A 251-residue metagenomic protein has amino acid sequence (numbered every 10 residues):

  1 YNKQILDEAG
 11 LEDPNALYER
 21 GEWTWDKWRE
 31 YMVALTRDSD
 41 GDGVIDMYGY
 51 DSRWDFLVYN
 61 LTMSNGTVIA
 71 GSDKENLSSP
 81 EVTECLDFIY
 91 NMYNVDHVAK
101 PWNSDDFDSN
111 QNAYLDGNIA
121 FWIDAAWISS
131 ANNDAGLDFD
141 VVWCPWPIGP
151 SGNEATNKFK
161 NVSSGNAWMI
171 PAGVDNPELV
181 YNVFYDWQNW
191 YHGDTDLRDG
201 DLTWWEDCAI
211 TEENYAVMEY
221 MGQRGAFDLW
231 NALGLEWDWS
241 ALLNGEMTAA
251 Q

Functional and structural regions predicted by a protein language model:
Y1-A16, D51-S72, V162-M169, G234 (+1 more regions): Periplasmic solute-binding protein
Y18-R20, G66-C85, I148-F159: Short, solvent-exposed loop/beta-turn-alpha elements that line the ligand-binding surface or hinge of extracytoplasmic
G21-K27, P101-L115: Short helix-initiation/N-cap motifs at beta->coil->alpha
R29-A34, A70-S104: Glycine-centered hinge/linker elements that transmit conformational signals in sensory and ligand-binding systems
D38-D46, E154: Acidic, glycine-anchored loop motifs typical of Ca2+
L115-D124, F139: Alpha-to-beta junction loops
D134-E206: Extracytoplasmic/periplasmic substrate-recognition and gating elements
L197, E206, E212-Q251: C-terminal capping/gating helix-and-loop segments adjacent to ligand/active sites or protein-protein/ligand interfaces
